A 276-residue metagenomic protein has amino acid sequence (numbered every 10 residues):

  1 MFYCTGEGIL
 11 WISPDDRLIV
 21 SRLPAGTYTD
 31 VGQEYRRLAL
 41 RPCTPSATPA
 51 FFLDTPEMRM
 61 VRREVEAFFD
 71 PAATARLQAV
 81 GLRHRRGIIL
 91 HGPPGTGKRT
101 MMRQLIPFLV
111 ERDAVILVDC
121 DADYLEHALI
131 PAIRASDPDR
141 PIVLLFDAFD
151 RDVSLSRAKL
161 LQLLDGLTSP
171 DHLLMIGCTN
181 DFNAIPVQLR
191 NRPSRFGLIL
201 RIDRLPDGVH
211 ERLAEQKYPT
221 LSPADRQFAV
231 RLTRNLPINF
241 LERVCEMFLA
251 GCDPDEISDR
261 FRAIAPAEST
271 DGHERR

Functional and structural regions predicted by a protein language model:
M1-G95, M101-D113, D121, A265 (+1 more regions): AAA+ P-loop ATPase mechanoenzymes
F2-G26, R192-S194, L198-R276: C-terminal alpha-helical "lid" subdomain
F51-T55, T179, R231-P237: Conserved phosphate/pyrophosphate-binding and hydrolysis machinery centered on Walker-type P-loop NTPases, extending
P56-R62, E66-Q227: Walker A/P-loop NTP-binding motif of AAA+ ATPase domains
